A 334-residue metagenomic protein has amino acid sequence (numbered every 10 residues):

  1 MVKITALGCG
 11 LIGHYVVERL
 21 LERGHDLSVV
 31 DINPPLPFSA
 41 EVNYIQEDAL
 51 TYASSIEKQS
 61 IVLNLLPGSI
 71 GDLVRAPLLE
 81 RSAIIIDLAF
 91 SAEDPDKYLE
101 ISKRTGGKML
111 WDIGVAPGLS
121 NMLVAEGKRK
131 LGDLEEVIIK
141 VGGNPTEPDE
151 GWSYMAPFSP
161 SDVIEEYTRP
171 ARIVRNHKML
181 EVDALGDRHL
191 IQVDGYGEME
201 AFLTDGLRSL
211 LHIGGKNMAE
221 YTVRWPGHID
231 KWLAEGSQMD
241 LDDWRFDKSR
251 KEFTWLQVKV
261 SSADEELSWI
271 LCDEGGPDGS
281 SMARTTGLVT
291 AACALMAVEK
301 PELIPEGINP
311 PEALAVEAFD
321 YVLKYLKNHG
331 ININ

Functional and structural regions predicted by a protein language model:
I4-G8: Conserved N-terminal Rossmann-fold NAD(P)-binding element of oxidoreductases
I12: Hydrophobic/small residue at the entry helix of a nucleotide-binding pocket
L20: Aromatic pocket-lining residues of Rossmann-like dinucleotide-binding sites
H25-F38: NAD(P)-binding Rossmann-fold cofactor-contacting core
I45-I84, L88-K97: NAD(P)H-binding glycine-rich loop region in Rossmannoid oxidoreductase-like domains and their noncatalytic homologs
A89-W111: Rossmann-fold NAD(P)-binding glycine/threonine-rich loop
K130-N334: C-terminal catalytic/substrate-binding lobe primarily of soluble NAD(P)-dependent oxidoreductases
